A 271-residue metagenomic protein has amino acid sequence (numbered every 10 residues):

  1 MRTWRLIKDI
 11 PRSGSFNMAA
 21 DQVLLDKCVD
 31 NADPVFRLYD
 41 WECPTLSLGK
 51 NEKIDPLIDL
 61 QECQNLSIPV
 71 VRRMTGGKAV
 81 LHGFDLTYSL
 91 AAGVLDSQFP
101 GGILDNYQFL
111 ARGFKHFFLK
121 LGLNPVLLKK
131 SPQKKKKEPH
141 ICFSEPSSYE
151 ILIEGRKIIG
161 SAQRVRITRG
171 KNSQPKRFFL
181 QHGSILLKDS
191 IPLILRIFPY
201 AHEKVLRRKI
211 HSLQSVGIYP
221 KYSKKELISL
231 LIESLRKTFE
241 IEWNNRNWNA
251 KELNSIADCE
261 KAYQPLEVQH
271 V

Functional and structural regions predicted by a protein language model:
M1-Q61, N65, P69, R73 (+3 more regions): Active-site loop/lid in soluble adenylation, ligation, and acyl-transfer enzymes
S15, S47-G49, P56-I58, I159-G160 (+3 more regions): Short helix/loop capping segments that flank catalytic or ligand/cofactor-binding pockets
V35, M74-A79, K137-I141, K171: Catalytic micro-motifs at enzyme active sites that drive phosphoryl/nucleotidyl and oxygen chemistry
L66, F84-G93, Q181-S190: Active-site-adjacent structural patch at catalytic or cofactor/ligand-binding sites
K78-S97, E203-V216: Residues forming anionic-ligand binding surfaces in small-molecule and nucleic-acid pockets of primarily soluble enzymes
F84-S148, I153: Internal, conserved structured core segments that host functional sites
A111-K135, R164-V271: Long, positively charged amphipathic alpha-helical accessory segments at protein N-termini or as interdomain linkers
H140-R169, K176-F178, H182-S184: Conserved active-site beta-strand-loop modules that form the wall/rim of enzyme catalytic pockets and either contain
